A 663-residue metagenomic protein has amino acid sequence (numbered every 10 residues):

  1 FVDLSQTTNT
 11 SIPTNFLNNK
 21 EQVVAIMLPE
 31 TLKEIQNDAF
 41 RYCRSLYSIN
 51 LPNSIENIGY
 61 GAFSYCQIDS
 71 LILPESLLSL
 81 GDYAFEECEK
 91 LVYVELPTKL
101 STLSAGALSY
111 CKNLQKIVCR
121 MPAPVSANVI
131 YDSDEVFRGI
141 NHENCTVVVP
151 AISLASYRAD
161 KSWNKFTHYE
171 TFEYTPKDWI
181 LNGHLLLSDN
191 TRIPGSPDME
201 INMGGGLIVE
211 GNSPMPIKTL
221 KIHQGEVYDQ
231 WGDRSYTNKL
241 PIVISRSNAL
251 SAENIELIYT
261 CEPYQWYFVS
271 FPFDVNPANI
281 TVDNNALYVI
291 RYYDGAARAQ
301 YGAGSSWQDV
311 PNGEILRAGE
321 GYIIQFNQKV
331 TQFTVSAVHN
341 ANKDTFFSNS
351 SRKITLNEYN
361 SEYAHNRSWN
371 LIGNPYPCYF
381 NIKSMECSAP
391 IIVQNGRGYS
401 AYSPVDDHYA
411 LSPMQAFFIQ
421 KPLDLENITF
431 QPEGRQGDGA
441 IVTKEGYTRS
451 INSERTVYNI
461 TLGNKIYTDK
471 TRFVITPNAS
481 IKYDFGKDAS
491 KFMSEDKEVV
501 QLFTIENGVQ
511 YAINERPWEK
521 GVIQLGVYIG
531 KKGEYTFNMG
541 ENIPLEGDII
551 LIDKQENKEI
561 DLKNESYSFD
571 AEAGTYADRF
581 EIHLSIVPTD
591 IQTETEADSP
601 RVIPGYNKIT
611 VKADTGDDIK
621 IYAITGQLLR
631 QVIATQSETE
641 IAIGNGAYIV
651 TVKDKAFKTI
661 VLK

Functional and structural regions predicted by a protein language model:
F1-T10, E21-E34, R44-N57, C66-S79 (+4 more regions): Structural signature of tandem-repeat unit edges
S5, N19, P29, R41-Y42 (+16 more regions): Feature marks extracellular polysaccharide-active and adherence modules
N9-S11, E34, N57, T102-S104 (+4 more regions): Extracellular beta-helix/beta-solenoid repeat scaffolds
N15-F16, Q36-A39, G59-A62, G81-A84 (+2 more regions): Consensus positions within tandem repeat domains that build extended binding/scaffold surfaces
H142-S188, K221-G304, S388: Extracellular/surface-exposed low-complexity segments
P263-S270, V275-N276, A296-R317, G321-Q636 (+1 more regions): Compositionally biased Ser/Thr/Gly- and acidic/asparagine-rich, proline-interspersed low-complexity stretches
R579-E581, N645-I649: Short, conserved beta-strand segments of beta-strand-rich sandwich/propeller modules, principally
